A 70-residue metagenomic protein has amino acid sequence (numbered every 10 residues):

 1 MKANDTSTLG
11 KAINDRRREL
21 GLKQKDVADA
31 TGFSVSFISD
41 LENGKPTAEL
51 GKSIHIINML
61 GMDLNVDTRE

Functional and structural regions predicted by a protein language model:
M1-T8: A detector for short, charged/polar N-terminal pre-domain segments
N4, N65-E70: Short hydrophobic/aromatic patches at helix-to-coil boundaries
K11-D26, A30: Short basic helix-loop element that most often maps to the first helix and adjoining turn of HTH DNA-binding modules
G32-P46: Recognition helix of helix-turn-helix/homeodomain-like DNA-binding domains that insert into the DNA major groove
G51-D67: DNA major-groove recognition helix of helix-turn-helix/homeodomain DNA-binding modules
